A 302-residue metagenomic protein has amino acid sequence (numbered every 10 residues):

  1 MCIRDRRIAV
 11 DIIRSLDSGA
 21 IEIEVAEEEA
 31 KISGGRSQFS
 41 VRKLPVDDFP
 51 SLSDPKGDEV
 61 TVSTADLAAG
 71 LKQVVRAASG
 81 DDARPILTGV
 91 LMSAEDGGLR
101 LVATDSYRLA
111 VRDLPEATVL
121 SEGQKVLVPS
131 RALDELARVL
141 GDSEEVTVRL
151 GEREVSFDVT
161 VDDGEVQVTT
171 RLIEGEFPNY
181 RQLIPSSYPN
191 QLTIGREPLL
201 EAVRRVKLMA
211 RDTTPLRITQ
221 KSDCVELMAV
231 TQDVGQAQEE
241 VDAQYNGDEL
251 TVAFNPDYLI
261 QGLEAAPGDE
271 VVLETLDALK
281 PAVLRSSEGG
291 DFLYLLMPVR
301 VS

Functional and structural regions predicted by a protein language model:
M1: Conserved phosphate-interacting/catalytic interface
R4-S302: Structural preference for solvent-exposed beta-strand-turn elements and adjacent flexible terminal/loop segments within
